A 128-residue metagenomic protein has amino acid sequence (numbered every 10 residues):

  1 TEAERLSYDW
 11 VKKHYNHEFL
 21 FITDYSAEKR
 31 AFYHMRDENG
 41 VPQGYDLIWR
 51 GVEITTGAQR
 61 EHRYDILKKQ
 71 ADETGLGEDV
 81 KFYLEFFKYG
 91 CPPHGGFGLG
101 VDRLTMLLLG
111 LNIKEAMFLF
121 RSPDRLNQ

Functional and structural regions predicted by a protein language model:
T1-V52, E73-T74, E78-E85, G90: Metal-assisted phosphate- and nucleotidyl-transfer catalytic regions
I54-T56: Short hydrophobic beta-strand that contains or immediately precedes a catalytic carboxylate
A58-Q59, R63-Q128: Active-site pocket scaffolds in enzymes
